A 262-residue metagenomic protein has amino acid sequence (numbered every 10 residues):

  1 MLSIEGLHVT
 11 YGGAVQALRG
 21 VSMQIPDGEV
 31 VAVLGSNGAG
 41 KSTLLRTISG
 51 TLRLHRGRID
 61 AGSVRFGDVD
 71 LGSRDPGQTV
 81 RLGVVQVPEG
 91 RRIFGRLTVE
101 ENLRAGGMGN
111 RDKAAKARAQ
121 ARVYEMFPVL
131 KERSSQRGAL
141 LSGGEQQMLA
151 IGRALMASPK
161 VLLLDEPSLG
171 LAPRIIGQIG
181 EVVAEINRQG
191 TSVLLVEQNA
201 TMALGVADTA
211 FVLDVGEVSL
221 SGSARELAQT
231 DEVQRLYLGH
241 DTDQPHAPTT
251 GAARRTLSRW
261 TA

Functional and structural regions predicted by a protein language model:
M1-I4, H8-G20, P26-D27, L52-G57 (+1 more regions): A short, flexible loop at the N-terminus of ABC-type nucleotide-binding domains that lies
G12-G13, V31, L52-H55, R74 (+3 more regions): ABC-type ATPase nucleotide-binding domains, specifically the catalytic core motifs of the NBD
L34-S36: The feature captures the beta-strand-to-loop junction immediately N-terminal to the Walker
S49: Helix-to-loop junction immediately C-terminal to a conserved catalytic motif
L52, S63-T79, S223: ABC ATPase NBD Q-loop/coupling interface
I59-V69, K116-Q120: Conserved ABC transporter NBD signature motif
R137-L141, E145: Conserved ABC ATPase signature
A154-L155: ABC ATPase C-loop
